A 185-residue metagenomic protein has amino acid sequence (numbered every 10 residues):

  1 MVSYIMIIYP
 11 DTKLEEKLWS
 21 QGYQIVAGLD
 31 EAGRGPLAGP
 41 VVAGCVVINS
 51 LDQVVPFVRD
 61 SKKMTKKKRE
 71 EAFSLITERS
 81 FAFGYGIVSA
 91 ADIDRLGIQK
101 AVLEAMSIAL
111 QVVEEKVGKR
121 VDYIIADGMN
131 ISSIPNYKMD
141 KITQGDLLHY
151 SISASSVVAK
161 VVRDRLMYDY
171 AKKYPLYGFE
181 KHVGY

Functional and structural regions predicted by a protein language model:
M1-Y185: RNase H-like, Mg2+-dependent phosphodiesterase core, and more generally RNA phosphate-backbone-engaging helix-loop
